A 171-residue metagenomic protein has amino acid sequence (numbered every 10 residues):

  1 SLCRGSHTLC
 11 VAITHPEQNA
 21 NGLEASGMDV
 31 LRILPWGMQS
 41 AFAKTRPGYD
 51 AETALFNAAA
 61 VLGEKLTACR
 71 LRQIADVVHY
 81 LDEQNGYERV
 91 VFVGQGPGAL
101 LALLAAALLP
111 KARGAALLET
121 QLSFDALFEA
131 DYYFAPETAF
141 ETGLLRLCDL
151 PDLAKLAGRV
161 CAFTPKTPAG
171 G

Functional and structural regions predicted by a protein language model:
S1-C3: A short loop-to-beta-strand scaffold at the N-terminal edge of the catalytic core in hydrolase folds
S6-Q84, L122-F134: Cap/lid segment of the alpha/beta-hydrolase catalytic domain
I13, L118, F163: Conserved residues at the C-terminal ends of beta-strands
A20-L23, L150-A154: Short amphipathic alpha-helical segments and helix-helix/interface helices
L34, G96, K166: Nucleotide-sugar donor-binding loop of glycosyltransferases
V77-L153, R159: Primarily recognizes the serine-hydrolase "nucleophile elbow" in alpha/beta-hydrolase and SGNH/GDSL folds
A157-P165: Catalytic His-Asp charge-relay segment
P165-G171: Active-site-adjacent alpha-helix of alpha/beta-hydrolase-fold enzymes
